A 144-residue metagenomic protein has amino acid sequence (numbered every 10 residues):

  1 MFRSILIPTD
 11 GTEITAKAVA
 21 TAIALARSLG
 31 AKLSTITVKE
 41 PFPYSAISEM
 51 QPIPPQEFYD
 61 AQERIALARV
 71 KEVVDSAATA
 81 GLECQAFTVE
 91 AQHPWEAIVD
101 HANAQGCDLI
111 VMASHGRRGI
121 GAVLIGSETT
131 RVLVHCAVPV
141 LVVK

Functional and structural regions predicted by a protein language model:
M1, P139-K144: Short hydrophobic/aromatic patches at helix-to-coil boundaries
R3-I53, A78-A80, Q85: Small/aliphatic-rich secondary-structure junction motif
A18, S45-S48, E96-V99, A122-L124: Short, well-ordered secondary-structure micro-motifs
Q51-P54, A102-Q105, E128-T129: Short, hinge-like loop/turn segments at secondary-structure boundaries
I53-A68: A short acidic, glycine-rich active-site loop that binds or catalyzes chemistry on phosphate/adenosine moieties
D75-I110: Structural beta-alpha unit
L109-V134: Glycine-rich, Arg-bearing micro-motifs that act as flexible, cationic patches
